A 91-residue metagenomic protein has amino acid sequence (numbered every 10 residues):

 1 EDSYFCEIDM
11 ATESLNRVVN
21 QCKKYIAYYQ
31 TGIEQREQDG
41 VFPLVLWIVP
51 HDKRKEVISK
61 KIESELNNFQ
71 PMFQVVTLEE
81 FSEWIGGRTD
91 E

Functional and structural regions predicted by a protein language model:
E1-E91: Electrostatic, structured charged patches in enzyme active sites and in nucleic-acid/phosphate-binding
